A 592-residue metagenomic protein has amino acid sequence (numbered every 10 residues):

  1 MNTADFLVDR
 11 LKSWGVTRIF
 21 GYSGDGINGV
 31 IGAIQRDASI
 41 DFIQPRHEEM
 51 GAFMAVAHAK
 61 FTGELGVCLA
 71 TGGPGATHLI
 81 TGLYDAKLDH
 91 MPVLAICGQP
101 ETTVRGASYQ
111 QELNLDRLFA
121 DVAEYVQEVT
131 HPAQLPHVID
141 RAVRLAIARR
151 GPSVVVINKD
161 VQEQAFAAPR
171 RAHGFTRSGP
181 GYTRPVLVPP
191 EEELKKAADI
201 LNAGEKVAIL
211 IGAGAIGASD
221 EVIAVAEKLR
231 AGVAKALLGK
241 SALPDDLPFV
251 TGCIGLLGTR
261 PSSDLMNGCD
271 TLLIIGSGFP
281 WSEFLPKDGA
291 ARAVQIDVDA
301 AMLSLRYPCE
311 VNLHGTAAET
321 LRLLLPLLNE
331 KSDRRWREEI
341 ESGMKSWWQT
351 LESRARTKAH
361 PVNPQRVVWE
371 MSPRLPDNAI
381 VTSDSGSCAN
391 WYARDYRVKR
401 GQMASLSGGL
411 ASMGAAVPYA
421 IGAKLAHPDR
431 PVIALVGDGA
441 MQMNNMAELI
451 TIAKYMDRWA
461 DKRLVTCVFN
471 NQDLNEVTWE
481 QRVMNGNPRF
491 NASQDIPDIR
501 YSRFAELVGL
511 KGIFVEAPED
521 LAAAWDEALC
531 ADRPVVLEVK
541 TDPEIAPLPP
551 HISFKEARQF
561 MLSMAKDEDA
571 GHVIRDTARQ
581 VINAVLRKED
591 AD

Functional and structural regions predicted by a protein language model:
M1, G24, S219, S263 (+7 more regions): Conserved structured core elements
M1-R335, R374-D377, P431, M456-T466 (+3 more regions): N-terminal alpha/beta PP-like core and its mobile active-site loop of ThDP/TPP-dependent enzymes
A4-L7, K12, T17, D25 (+2 more regions): Active-site diphosphate/adenylate-binding microenvironment
Y22-D25, I43-F53, C68-G75, T130-P132 (+6 more regions): Active-site nucleophile and cofactor-binding loops and adjacent substrate-binding regions of central metabolic enzymes
I96, V104-Q111, S304-R306, N312-H314 (+3 more regions): Thiamine diphosphate
V156-I157, T382-D384, E538: Short beta-strand segments
I157-E163, E341-W348, E544, S553: A short, charged, Gly/Pro-tolerant segment at domain boundaries
K331-K345, K540-T541: Short, flexible loop/turn segments with low-complexity composition
